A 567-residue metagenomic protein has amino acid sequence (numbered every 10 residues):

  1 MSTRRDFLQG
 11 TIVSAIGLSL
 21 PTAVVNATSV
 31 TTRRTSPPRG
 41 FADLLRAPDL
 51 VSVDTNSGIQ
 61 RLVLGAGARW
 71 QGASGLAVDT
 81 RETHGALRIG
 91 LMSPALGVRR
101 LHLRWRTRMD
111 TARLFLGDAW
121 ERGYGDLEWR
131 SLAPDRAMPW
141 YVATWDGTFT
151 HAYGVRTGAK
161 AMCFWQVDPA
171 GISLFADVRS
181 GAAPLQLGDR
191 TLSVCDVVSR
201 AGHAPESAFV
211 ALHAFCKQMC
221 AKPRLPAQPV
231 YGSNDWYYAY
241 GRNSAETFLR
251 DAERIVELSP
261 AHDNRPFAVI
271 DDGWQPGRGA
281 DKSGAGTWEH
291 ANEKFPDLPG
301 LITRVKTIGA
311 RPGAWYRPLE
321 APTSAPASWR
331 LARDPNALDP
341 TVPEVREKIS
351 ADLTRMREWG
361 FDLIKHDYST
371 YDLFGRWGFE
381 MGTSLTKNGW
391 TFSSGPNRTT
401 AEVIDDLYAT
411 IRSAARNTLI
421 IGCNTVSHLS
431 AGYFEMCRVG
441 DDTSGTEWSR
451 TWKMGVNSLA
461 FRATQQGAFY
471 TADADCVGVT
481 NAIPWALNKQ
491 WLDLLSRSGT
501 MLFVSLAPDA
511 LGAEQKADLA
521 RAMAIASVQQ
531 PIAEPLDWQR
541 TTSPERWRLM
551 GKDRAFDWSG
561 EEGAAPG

Functional and structural regions predicted by a protein language model:
M1-S2: Secretory targeting signals
D6-A27: N-terminal export signals
T28-R34: Cleaved targeting-peptide boundary
P37-P266, L363: Carbohydrate-recognition beta-sandwich/jelly-roll modules in extracellular/periplasmic carbohydrate-active proteins
L116-A119, H262-D272, Q530-R540: A generic structural motif
D177, G188-D196, N234, S244 (+1 more regions): Active-site-proximal substrate-binding groove within the catalytic cores of carbohydrate-active enzymes
Y237-A239, P318, T500: Residue-level signal for short, function-critical loop segments
N264-N481, Q515: Aromatic- and carboxylate-enriched substrate-binding clefts and catalytic-loop regions of carbohydrate-active enzymes
